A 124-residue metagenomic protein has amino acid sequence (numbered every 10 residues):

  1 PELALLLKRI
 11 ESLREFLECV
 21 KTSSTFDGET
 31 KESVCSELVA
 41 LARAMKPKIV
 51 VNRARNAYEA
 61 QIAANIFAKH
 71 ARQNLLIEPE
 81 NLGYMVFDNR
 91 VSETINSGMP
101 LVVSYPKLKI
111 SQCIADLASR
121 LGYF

Functional and structural regions predicted by a protein language model:
P1-K21: Phosphate/Mg2+-binding loops and adjacent switch elements in nucleotide/diphosphate-handling enzyme cores
S24-C35: A general structural motif
S33-K46, N74-I77, F124: A structural motif corresponding to the C-terminal end of an alpha-helix and its immediate exit/capping segment
A42, A57-A60: Short acidic/glycine-rich loop or secondary-structure boundary segments that cap or lie
A44, V51-R55, A71-L101, I114: Beta-strand-loop-alpha "switch" segments that mediate conformational coupling across diverse proteins
E59-A63, T94-I95: Short, well-ordered secondary-structure micro-motifs
A64-A68: Charged helix-capping and loop-helix junction motifs
N96-P106, I110-F124: A cross-taxonomic marker for long C-terminal extensions/tails that follow the last structured domain
